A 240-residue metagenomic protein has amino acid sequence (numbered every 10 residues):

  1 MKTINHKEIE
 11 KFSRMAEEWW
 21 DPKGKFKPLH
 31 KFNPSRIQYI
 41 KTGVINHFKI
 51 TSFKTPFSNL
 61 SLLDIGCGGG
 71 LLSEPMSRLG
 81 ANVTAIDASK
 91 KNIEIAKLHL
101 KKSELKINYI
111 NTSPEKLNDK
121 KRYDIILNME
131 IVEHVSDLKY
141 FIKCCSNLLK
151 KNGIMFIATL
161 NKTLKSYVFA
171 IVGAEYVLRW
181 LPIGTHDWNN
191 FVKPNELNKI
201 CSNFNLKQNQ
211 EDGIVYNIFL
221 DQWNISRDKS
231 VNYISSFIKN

Functional and structural regions predicted by a protein language model:
M1-F26, H30: N-terminal, positively charged/glycine-rich alpha-helical extensions of SAM-dependent methyltransferases
K31-S58: Conserved alpha-helix/loop element of class I SAM-dependent methyltransferases that forms part of the SAM/SAH-binding
V44, F48, L100, C201: Conserved hydrophobic residues forming the short capping helix/wall of the S-adenosyl-L-methionine
T51-T55, L60-K165, P194-N195, S235-K239: Conserved SAM-binding loop
T159, R179-E196: Acceptor-substrate binding/catalytic loop of class I
S166-Y176: Short, flexible, mixed-charge acidic loops at enzyme active sites
W188-N205, E211: Short alpha-helix
Q222-N240: Core SAM-dependent methyltransferase catalytic element
